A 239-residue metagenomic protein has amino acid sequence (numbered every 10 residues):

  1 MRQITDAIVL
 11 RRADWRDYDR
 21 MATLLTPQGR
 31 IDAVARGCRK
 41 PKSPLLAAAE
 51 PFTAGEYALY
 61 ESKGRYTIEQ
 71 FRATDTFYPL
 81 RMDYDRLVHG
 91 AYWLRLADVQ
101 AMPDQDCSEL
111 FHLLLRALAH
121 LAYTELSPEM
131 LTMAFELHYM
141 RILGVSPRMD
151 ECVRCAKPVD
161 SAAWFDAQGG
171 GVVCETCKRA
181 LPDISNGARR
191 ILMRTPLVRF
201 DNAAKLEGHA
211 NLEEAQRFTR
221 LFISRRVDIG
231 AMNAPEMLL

Functional and structural regions predicted by a protein language model:
M1-L239: Non-catalytic alpha-helical scaffolds and adjoining flexible linkers that form interface surfaces for assembly
